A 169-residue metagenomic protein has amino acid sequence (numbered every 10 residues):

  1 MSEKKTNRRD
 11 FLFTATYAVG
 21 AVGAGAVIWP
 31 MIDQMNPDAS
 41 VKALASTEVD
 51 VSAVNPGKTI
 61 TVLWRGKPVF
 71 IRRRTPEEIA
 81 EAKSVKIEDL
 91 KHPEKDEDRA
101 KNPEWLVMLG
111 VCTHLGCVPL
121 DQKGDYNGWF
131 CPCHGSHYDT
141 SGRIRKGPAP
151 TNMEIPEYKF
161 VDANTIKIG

Functional and structural regions predicted by a protein language model:
M1-V19: N-terminal secretory signal peptides and thylakoid transit peptides that target proteins across membranes
K5, A24-L63: C-terminal segment of N-terminal export signals and the immediately downstream linker at the start of the mature
D10, P30, D38-S40, E157-Y158 (+1 more regions): Conserved C-terminal region and hinge/linker of Rieske [2Fe-2S] proteins, especially in Rieske oxygenase systems
S40, V54-T59, R74, K95 (+2 more regions): Short capping/connector residues at structural and topological boundaries
T47, K67, E154: Short beta-strand or tight-loop elements that sit immediately N-terminal to catalytic metal-binding acidic residues
V51, W64, R72-R73, L109-G110 (+1 more regions): Pocket-edge structural micro-motifs
K58-P76: Acidic, Ser/Thr-rich low-complexity segments on the non-lumenal side of membrane proteins
A80-G169: Rieske [2Fe-2S] iron-sulfur-binding domain
